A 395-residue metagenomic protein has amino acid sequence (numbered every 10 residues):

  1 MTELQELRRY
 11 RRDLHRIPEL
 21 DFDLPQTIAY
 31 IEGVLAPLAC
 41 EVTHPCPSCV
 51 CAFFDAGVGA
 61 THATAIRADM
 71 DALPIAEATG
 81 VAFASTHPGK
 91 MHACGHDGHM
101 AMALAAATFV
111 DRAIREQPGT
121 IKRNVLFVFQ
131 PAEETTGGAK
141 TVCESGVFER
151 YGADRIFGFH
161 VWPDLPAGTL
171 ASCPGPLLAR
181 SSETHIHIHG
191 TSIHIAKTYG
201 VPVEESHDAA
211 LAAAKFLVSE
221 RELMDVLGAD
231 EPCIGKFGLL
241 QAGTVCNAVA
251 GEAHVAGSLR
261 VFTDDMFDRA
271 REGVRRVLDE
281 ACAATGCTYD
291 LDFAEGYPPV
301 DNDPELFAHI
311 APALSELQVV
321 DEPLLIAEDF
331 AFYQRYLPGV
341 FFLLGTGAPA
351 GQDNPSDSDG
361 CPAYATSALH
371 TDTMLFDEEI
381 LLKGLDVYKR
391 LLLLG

Functional and structural regions predicted by a protein language model:
M1-H92, A101, T108, R112-R123: Acidic/His- and Gly-rich active-site-bordering loop/insert found across diverse amide/peptide-bond hydrolases
H15-I17, H92, H96-H99, H160 (+2 more regions): Histidine-centered active-site/metal-ligand motif
F53, L73, V81-M91, G98 (+2 more regions): Histidine/acidic-residue-rich, glycine-tolerant segments that coordinate divalent metal ions
D55, D69-D71, Q130, H187-T191 (+3 more regions): Solvent-exposed residues in well-ordered beta-strands and their adjoining turns, especially edge/terminal strands
I75-F83, G175-R180, Q352-S367: Short, flexible, mixed-charge acidic loops at enzyme active sites
S85-C94, T371-E379: Short pre-catalytic strand/loop immediately N-terminal to key active-site residues, enriched for Gly-Thr
I195-A196, G200-V203, A210-G395: Metal-dependent amide/peptide-bond hydrolase catalytic core, centered on the "pita-bread" metallohydrolase fold
